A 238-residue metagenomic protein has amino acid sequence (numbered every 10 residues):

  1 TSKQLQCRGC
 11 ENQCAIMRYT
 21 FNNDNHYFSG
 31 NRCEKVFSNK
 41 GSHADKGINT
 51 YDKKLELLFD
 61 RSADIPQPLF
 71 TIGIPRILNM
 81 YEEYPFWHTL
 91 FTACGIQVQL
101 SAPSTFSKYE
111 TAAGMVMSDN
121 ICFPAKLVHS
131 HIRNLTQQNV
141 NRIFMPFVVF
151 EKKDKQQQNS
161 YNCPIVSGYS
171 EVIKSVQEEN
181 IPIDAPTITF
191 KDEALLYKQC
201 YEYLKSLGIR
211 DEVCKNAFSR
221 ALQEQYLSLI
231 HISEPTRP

Functional and structural regions predicted by a protein language model:
T1-S233, R237: An N-terminal assembly and electron-transfer interface module characteristic of large anaerobic redox and radical
